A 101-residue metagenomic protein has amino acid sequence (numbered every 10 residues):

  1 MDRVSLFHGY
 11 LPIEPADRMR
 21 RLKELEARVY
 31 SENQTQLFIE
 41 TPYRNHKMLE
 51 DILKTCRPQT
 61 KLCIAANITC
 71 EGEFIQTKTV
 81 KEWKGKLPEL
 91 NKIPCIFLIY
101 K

Functional and structural regions predicted by a protein language model:
M1-R28: Class I SAM-dependent methyltransferase SAM-binding "motif I" and its flanking Rossmann-like core
S31-K101: A contiguous loop/helix-start segment that scaffolds small-molecule binding in enzyme catalytic cores
